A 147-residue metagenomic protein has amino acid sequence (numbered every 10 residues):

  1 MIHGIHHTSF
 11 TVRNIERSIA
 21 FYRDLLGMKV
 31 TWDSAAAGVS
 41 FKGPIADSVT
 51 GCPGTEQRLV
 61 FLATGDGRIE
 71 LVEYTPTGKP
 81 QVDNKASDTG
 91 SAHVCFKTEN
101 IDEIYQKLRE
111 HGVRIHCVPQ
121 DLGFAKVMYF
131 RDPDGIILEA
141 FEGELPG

Functional and structural regions predicted by a protein language model:
I5-H7, Q57, T89-H93: Short, solvent-exposed beta-strand edge segments and adjacent coil->beta transition regions
H7-T8, R17, E139: Residues within well-formed alpha-helices
T11-D66, E110, M128: Core segments of cupin and vicinal oxygen chelate
R13-E16, T64-I69, E73-I137, L145: Vicinal oxygen chelate
T31-D33, V118, A140: Residue-level detector of high-confidence beta-strand sites
V39-D47, G78-V82, G147: A short, acidic/glycine-rich surface segment
G51-T55, P133-E142: Short, structured secondary-structure boundary patches
